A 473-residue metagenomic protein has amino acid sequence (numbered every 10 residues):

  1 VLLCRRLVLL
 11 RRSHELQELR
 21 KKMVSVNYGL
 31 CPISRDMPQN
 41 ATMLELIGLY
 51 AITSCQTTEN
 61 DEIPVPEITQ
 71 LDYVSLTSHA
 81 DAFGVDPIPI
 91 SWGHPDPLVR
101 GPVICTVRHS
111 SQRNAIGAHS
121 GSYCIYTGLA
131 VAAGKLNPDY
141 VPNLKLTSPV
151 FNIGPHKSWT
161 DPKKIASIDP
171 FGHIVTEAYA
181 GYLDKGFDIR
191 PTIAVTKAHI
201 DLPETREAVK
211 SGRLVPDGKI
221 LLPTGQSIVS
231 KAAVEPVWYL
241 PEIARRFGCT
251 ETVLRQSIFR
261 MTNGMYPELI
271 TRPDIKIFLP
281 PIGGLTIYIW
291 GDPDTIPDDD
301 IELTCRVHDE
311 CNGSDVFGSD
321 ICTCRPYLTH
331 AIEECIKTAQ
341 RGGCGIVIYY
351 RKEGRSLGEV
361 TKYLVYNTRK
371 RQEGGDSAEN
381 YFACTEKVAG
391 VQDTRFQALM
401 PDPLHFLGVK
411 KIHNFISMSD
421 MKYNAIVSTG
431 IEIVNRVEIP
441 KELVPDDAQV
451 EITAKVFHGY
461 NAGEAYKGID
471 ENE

Functional and structural regions predicted by a protein language model:
R12-E473: Catalytic domains of riboflavin
